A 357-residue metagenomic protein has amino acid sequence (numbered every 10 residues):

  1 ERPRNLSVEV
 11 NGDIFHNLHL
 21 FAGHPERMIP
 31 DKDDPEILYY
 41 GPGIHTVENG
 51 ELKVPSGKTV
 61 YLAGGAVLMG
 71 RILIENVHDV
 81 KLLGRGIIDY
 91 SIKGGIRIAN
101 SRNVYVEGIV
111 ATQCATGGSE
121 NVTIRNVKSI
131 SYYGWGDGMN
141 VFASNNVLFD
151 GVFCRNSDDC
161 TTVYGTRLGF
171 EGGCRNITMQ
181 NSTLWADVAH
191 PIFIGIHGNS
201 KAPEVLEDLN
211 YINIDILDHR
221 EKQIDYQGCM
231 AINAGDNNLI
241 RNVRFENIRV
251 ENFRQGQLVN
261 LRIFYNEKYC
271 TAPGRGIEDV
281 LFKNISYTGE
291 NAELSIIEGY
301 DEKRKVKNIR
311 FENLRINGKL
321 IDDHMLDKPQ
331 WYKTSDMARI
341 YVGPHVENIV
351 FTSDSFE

Functional and structural regions predicted by a protein language model:
E1-R2, H45-K58, V67-L83, D89-V104 (+6 more regions): Extracellular beta-strand-rich solenoid/capping regions of secreted or surface-exposed proteins that bind or remodel
E1-S56, A63, V67-D79, I87-S91 (+2 more regions): Extracellular "leader-to-stem" segments immediately downstream of a signal peptide or signal-anchor in secreted/lumenal
L18, G50, G70, I92 (+10 more regions): Short acidic, gly/pro-rich beta-turn/loop elements at beta-sheet edges and active-site/ligand-binding grooves
E48, G118, L168-F170, N199-A202 (+2 more regions): Intrinsically disordered, low-complexity coil segments
G57-T59, G64, H78-I88, R102-T112 (+7 more regions): Right-handed parallel beta-helix
R71, G95, Q113, G136-G138 (+5 more regions): Structural detector of coil-to-beta-strand junctions
S144, D159, T166, A189 (+3 more regions): Active-site beta-loop-alpha junctions enriched in small/polar residues
R220-E357: Extracellular beta-rich repeat passengers
